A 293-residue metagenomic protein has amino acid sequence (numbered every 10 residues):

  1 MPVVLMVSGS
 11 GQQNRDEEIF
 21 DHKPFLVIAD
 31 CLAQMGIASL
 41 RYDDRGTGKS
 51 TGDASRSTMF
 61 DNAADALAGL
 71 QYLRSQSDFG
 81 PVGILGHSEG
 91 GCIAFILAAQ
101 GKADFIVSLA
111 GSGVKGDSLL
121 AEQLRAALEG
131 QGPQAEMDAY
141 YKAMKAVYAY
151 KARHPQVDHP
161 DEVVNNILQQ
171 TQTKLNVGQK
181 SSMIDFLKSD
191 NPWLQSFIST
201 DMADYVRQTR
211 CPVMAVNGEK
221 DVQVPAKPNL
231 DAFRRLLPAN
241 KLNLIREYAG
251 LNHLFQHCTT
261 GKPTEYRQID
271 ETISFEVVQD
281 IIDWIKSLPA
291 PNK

Functional and structural regions predicted by a protein language model:
M1-G9: Short beta-strand element of the alpha/beta-hydrolase
V27-K49: Conserved alpha/beta-hydrolase
S55-Q76: Alpha/beta-hydrolase active-site loop
S77-S88: Alpha/beta-hydrolase fold nucleophile elbow
L109-Q208: Accessory cap/linker subdomain of secreted extracellular hydrolases
T209, A215-N217: Short beta-strand/loop motif that positions the catalytic acidic residue of the alpha/beta-hydrolase fold
V222-P228: Conserved alpha/beta-hydrolase "acid-adjacent" motif
L251-L254, T260-K293: Catalytic active-site module of serine/aspartate enzymes centered on a nucleophile-bearing elbow/loop
